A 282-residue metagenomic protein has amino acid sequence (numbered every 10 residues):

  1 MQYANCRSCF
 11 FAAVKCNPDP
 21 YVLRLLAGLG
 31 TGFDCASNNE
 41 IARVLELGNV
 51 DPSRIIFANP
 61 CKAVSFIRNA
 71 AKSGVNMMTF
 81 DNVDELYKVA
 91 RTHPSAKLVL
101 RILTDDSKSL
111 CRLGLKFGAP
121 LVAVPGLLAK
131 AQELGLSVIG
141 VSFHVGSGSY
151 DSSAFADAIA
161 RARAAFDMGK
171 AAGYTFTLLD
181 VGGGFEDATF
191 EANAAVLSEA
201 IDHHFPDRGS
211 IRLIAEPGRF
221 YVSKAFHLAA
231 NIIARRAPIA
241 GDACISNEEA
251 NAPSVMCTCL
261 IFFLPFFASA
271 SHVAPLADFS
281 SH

Functional and structural regions predicted by a protein language model:
M1-N5: An N-cap/entry alpha-helix motif that binds or orients negatively charged groups
S8-C9, I55, V141, L260-P265 (+1 more regions): Short non-domain terminal segments
C9-L178, F190-E191, A200, H204-F205 (+1 more regions): Active-site-proximal beta-alpha core segment in soluble small-molecule metabolic enzymes
D151-H282: C-terminal active-site-proximal or functional interface alpha/beta core segments in diverse enzymes
